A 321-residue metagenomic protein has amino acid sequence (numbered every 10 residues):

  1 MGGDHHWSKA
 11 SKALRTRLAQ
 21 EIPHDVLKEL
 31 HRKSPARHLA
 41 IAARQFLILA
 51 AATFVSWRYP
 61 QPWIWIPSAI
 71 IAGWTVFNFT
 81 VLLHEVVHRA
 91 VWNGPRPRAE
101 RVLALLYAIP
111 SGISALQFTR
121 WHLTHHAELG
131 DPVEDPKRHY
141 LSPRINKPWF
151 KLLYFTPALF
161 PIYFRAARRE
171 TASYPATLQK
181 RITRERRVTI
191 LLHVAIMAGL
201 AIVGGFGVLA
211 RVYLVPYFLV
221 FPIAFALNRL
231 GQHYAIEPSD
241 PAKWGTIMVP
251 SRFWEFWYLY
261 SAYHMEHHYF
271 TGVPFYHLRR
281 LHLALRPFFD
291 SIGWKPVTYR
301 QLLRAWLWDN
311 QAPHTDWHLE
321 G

Functional and structural regions predicted by a protein language model:
M1-G73, L82, A108-R211, Y276-G321: Non-catalytic, topology-defining segments of multipass membrane proteins
R37, I70, V76-F77, L106 (+5 more regions): Alpha-helical hydrophobic/aromatic positions enriched in membrane-embedded helices and signal peptides
G73-L83, S114-F118, F160-A167, Y213-D240 (+1 more regions): Transmembrane alpha-helical segments that form the membrane-embedded catalytic/substrate-channel core of multi-pass
V76-N93, F118-G130, N228-A235, W257-F275: Acidic (Asp/Glu-rich) catalytic motifs at the cytosolic membrane interface
V87-I113, V133-K147, D240-W254: Juxtamembrane helix-capping/reentrant segments at transmembrane boundaries
P95-R101, K151-I162, I196, I236-M248 (+2 more regions): Juxtamembrane/interfacial segments around transmembrane helices
P97-V102, Q117, L219, H277: Short acidic-hydrophobic sequence patches enriched in Asp/Glu that either
A176-Q232, G245-T246, P250-R252, L259-Y263: C-terminal membrane-associated helical module and adjoining short loops/tails
